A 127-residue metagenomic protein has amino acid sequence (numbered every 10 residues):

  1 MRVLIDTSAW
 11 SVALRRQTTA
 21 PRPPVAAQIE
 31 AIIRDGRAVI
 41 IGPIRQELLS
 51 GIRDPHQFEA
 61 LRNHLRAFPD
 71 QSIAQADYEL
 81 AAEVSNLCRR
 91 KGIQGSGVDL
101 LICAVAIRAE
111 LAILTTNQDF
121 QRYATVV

Functional and structural regions predicted by a protein language model:
M1, E30, C103, I107-V127: Acidic, PIN/NYN-like endoribonuclease modules and their adjacent C-terminal/linker elements
M1-I40, S50-N63: Short, well-structured N-terminal submotif of metal-dependent ribonuclease cores
D6-T7, L48, A81, A106: Generic structural signal for small/hydrophobic residues in well-ordered secondary structure, especially within
W10-S11, R45-L48, F120-Q121: A generic structural signal for short hydrophobic patches within well-formed alpha-helices
A26, I41, R45, F58-L61 (+2 more regions): A general structural signal for well-ordered alpha-helical segments in protein cores
R34-G36, H64-F68, K91, A109 (+1 more regions): Structured helix-beta-strand junction loops
F68-T116: Active-site neighborhoods of divalent-metal-dependent phosphate/nucleic-acid chemistry enzymes
